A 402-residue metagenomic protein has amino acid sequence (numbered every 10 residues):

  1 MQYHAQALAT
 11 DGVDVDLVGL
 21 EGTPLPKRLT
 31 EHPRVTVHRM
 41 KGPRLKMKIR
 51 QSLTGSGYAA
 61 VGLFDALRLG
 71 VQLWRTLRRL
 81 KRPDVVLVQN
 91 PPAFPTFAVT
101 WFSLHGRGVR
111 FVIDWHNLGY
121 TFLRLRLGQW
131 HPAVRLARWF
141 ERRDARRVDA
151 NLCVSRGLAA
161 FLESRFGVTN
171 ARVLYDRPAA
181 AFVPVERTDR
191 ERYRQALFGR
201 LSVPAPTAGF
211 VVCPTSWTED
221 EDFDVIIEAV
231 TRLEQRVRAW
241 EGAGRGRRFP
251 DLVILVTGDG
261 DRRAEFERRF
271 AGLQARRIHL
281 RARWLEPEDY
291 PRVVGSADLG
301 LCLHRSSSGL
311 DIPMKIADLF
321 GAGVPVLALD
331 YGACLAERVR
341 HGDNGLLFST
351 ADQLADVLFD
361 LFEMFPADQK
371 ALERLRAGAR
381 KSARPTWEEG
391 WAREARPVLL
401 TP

Functional and structural regions predicted by a protein language model:
M1-R39, A150, L233, V237-A243: N-terminal subdomain of nucleotide-sugar transferases
Q6, W74-R75, F94-F97, W101-G106 (+2 more regions): Membrane-proximal helix-turn-helix segments that form the acceptor-binding/catalytic region of lipid-linked
E21, G157, D176-R177: Carbohydrate-associated surface elements
A196-E221, I227-T231, L255: Conserved donor-binding/catalytic core segment of Leloir-type glycosyltransferases
V212, H341-D352, F359-P366: Conserved acidic donor-binding segment of nucleotide-sugar-dependent glycosyltransferases
E221, W284-R292, G300-A317, L327-E337: Nucleotide-sugar-dependent
R245-D251, L255-G258, R263-P291: Nucleotide-activated donor-binding/catalytic signature segment of Leloir-type glycosyltransferases, i.e., the conserved
S349-Q353, P366-L400: A charged, aromatic-enriched C-terminal amphipathic alpha-helix characteristic of glycosyltransferases across folds
